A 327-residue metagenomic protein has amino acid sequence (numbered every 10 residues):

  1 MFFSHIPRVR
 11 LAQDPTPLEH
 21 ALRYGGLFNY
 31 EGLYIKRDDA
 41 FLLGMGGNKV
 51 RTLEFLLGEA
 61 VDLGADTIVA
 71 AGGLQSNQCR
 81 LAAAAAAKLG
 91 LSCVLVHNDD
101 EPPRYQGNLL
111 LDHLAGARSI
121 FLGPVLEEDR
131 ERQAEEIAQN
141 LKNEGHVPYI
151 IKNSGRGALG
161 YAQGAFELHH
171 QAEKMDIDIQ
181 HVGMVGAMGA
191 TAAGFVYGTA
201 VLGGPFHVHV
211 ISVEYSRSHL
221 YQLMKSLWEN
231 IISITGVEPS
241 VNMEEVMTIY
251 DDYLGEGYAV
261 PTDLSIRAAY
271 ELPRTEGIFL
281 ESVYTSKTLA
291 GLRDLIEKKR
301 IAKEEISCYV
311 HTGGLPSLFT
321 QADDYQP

Functional and structural regions predicted by a protein language model:
M1-P327: PLP-dependent amino-acid enzyme catalytic core
